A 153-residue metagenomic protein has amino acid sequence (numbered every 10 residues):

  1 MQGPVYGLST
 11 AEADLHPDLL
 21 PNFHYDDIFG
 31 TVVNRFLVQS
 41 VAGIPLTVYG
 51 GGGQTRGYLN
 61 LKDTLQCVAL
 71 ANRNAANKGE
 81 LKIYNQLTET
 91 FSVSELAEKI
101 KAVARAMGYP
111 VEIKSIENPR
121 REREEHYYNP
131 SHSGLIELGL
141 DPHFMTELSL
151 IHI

Functional and structural regions predicted by a protein language model:
Q2, H16, N22-D27, H126 (+3 more regions): Histidine (H) residue identity feature
G3-L59, E80, N85-L87: A conserved pocket-lining segment of Rossmann-fold NAD(P)-dependent short-chain dehydrogenase/reductase
S40-I151: C-terminal substrate-binding subdomain of Rossmann-fold SDR/epimerase-dehydratase oxidoreductases
